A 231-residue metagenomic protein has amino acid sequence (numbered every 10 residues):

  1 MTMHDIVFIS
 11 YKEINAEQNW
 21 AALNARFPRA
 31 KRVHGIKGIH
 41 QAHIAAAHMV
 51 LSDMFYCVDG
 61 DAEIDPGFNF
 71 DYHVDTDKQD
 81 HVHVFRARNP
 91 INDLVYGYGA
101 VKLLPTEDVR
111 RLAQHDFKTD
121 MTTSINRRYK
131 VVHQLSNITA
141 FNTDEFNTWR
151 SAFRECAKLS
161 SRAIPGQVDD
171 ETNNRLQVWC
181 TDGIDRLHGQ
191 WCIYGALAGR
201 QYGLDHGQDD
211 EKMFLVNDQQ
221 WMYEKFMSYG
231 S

Functional and structural regions predicted by a protein language model:
M1-A25: N-proximal low-complexity "stem/linker" segments adjacent to membrane-targeting elements
H4, P28, T106-D108: Ankyrin repeat (ANK) tandem alpha-helical domains that serve as protein-protein interaction scaffolds, prominent
Y11-N15, A62-D65, N89-N92, D108-R111: Short acidic, S/G/P-rich loop/turn micro-motifs used as interaction or catalytic elements
G35-A42: A short, glycine-/small-residue-rich helix N-cap motif at loop->alpha-helix starts within glycosyltransferase
I44-M54: Active-site nucleotide-sugar/metal-binding loop of Leloir-type enzymes
D53-D65: Short beta-strand-to-loop acidic/aromatic patch adjacent to the donor-nucleotide binding site
G67-N69: Acidic donor-diphosphate engagement hotspot in glycosyltransferases and nucleotidyltransferases that stabilizes
Y72-S231: Catalytic-site signature of metal-activated, phosphate-bearing donor transferases, centered on the GT-A/GT-A-like
